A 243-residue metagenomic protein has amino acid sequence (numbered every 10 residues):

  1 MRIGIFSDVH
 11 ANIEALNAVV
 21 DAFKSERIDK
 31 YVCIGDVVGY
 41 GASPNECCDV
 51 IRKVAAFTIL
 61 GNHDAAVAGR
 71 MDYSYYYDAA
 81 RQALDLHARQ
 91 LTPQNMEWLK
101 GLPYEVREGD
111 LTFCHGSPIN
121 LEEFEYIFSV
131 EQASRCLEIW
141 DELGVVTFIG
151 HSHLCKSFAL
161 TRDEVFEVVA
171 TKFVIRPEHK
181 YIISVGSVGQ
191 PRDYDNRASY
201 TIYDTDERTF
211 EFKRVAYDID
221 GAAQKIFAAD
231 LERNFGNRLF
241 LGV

Functional and structural regions predicted by a protein language model:
M1-G4, V106-F113, R176-Y181: Beta-strand-turn-beta hairpins that frame and shape the catalytic cleft of phosphate-ester-processing enzymes
M1-V54, F227: N-terminal active-site segment of His-dependent metallophosphoesterases
F6-S7, Y31-D36, F57-N62, V146-H151 (+1 more regions): Active-site neighborhood of phospho(di)ester-bond hydrolases with catalytic His/Asp-centered motifs
H10-A15, G39-G41, A65-A68, I119-L121 (+2 more regions): Active-site environment of divalent metal-dependent phosphoester hydrolases
A18-D21, E46-D49, D72-Y75, I127-F128 (+2 more regions): Short, glycine/charged-enriched secondary-structure capping and boundary segments
K53-N120, F124-L143: Active-site neighborhood of divalent metal-dependent phosphoester bond hydrolases
Q132-F173, E178-I182: Anionic-ligand binding region
L160-V243: Acidic, His/Gly-rich catalytic cores of divalent-metal-dependent hydrolytic chemistry
